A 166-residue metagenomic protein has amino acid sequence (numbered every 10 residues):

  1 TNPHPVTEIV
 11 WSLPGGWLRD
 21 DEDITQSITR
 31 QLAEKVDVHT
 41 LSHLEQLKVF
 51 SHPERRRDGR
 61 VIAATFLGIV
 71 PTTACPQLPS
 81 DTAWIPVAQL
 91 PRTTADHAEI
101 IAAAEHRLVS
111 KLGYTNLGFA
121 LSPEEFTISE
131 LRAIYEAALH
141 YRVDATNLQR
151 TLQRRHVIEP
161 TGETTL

Functional and structural regions predicted by a protein language model:
T1-V38, L112-T127: Conserved Nudix-box catalytic region and its N-terminal flanking loop in Nudix hydrolases and closely related
I9, G15, A63, G68 (+1 more regions): Acyl/amide activation-and-transfer machinery of modular secondary-metabolite enzymes
R19-D20, R92, H140: Glycine-/small-residue-rich active-site loops that bind phosphorylated ligands and cofactors
I24-Q77, V87-Q89, V109-G118, R155-E159: Active-site segment of metal-dependent pyrophosphate-handling enzymes, primarily the Nudix hydrolase catalytic core
H39-H43, Y141-L148: Short, well-structured beta-strand/strand-turn elements
L67, P76-G113, L121-I134, N147-V157: NUDIX/MutT-family hydrolases
A133-R142: Short helix-coil junctions and helix-kink-helix linkers
G162-L166: Short, Lys/Arg-rich nucleic-acid/phosphate-binding segment
